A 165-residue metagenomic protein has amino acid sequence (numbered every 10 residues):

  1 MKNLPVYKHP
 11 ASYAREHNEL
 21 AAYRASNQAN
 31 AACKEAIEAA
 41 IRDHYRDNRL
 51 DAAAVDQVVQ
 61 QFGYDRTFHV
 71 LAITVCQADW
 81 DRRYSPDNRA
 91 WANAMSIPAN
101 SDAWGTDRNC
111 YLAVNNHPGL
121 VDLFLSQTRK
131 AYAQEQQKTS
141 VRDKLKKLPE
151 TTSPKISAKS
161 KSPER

Functional and structural regions predicted by a protein language model:
M1-E164: Gram-negative host-targeted secretion-system effectors, predominantly Type III and Type IV, recognized via long
